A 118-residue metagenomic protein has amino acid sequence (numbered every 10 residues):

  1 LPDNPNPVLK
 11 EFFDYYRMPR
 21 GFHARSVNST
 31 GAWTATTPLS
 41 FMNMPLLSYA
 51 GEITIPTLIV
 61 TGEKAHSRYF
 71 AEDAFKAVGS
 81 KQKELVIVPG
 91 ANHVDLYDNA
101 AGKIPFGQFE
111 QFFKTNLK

Functional and structural regions predicted by a protein language model:
L1-P38, M44: Accessory cap/linker subdomain of secreted extracellular hydrolases
S40-T54: The feature captures the conserved acid-bearing segment of alpha/beta-hydrolase catalytic domains
F41-P45, T61-E72: Conserved alpha/beta-hydrolase "acid-adjacent" motif
I53, I59-T61: Short beta-strand/loop motif that positions the catalytic acidic residue of the alpha/beta-hydrolase fold
T61, I87-P89: Residue-level recognition of beta-strand->loop/alpha-helix junctions
D73-V78: Short, solvent-exposed amphipathic alpha-helical segments in soluble enzyme and RNA/protein-processing domains
P89-K118: Catalytic active-site module of serine/aspartate enzymes centered on a nucleophile-bearing elbow/loop
